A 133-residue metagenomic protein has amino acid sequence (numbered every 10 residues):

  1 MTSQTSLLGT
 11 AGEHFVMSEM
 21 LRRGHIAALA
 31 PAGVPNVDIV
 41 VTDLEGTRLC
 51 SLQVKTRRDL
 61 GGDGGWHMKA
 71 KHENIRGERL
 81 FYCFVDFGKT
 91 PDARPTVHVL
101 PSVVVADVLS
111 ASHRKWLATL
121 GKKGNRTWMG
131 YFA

Functional and structural regions predicted by a protein language model:
M1-P35, V40-A133: Mixed-charge (Asp/Glu-Lys/Arg
